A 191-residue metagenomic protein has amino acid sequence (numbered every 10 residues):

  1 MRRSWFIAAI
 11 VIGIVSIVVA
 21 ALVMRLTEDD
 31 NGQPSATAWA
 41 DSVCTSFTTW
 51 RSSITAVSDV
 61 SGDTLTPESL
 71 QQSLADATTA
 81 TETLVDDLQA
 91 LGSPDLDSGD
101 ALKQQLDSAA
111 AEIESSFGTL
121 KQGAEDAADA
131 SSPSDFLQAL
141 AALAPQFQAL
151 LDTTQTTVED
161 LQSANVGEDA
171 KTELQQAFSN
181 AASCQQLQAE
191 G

Functional and structural regions predicted by a protein language model:
M1-I12, A36: N-terminal export and membrane-targeting signals
A8-A9, I14-R25: Hydrophobic alpha-helical membrane-insertion segments, chiefly the h-region of N-terminal signal peptides
L26-E82, S179-G191: Immediate post-signal-peptide N-terminus of mature secreted/exported proteins
D41, P67-D76, D100-A111, P133-P145 (+1 more regions): Short, charged, amphipathic alpha-helical segments
D41, R51, P145-G191: Extracellularly exposed regions in secreted/surface proteins, prominently low-complexity, repeat-rich
R51-I54, S58, T81, V85-L88 (+6 more regions): A structural signal for well-ordered alpha-helices, especially hydrophobic packing surfaces of coiled-coils
T55, Q72-A75, E82, Q89 (+5 more regions): Compositionally biased, intrinsically disordered terminal targeting/sorting segments of membrane/secreted proteins
T83-A110, G118-L137, D160-A164: Short, solvent-exposed, charged loop/turn and helix-capping segments that join or cap alpha-helices on peripheral
